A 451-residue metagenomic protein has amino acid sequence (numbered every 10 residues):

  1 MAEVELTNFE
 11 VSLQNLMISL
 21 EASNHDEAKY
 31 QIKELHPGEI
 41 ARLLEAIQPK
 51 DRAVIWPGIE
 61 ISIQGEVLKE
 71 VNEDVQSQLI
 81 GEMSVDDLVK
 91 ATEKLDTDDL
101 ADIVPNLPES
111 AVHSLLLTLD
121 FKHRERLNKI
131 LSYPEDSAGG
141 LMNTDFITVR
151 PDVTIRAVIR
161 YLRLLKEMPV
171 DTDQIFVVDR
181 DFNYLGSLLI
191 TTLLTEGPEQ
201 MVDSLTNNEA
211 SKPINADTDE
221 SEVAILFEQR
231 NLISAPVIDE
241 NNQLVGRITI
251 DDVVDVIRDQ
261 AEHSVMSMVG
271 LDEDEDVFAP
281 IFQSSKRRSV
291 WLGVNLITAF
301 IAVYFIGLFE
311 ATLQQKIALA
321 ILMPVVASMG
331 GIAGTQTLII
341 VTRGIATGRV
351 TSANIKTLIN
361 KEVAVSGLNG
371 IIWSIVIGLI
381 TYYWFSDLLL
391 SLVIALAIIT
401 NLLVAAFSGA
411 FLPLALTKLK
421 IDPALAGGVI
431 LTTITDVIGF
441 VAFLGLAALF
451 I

Functional and structural regions predicted by a protein language model:
M1-M268: Hydrophobic packing positions in regular secondary-structure scaffolds
I63, D87, D99, A111 (+6 more regions): A short hydrophobic/aromatic micro-motif that marks alpha-helical segments and, especially, helix-coil
D152, V256, E262-F407, F411-L425 (+2 more regions): Alpha-helical transmembrane segments and their membrane-interface boundaries that form or gate the permeation pathway
A157-R160, T172, T433, I438-F443: Extended alpha-helical regions
